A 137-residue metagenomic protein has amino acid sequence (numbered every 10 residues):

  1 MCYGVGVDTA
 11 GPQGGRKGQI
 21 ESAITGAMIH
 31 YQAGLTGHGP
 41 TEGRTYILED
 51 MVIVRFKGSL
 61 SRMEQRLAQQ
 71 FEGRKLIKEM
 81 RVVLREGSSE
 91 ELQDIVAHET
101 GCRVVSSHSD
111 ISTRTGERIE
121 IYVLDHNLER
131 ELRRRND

Functional and structural regions predicted by a protein language model:
C2-D137: Interaction-mediating elements
